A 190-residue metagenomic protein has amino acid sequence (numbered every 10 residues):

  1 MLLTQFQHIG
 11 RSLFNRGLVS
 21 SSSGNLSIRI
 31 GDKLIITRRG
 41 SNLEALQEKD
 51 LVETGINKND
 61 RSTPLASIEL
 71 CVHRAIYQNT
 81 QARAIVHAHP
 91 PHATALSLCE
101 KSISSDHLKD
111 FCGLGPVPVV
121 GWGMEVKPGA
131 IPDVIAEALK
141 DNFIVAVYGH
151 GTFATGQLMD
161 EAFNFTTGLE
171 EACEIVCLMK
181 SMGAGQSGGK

Functional and structural regions predicted by a protein language model:
M1-K190: Glycine-rich flexible loops
